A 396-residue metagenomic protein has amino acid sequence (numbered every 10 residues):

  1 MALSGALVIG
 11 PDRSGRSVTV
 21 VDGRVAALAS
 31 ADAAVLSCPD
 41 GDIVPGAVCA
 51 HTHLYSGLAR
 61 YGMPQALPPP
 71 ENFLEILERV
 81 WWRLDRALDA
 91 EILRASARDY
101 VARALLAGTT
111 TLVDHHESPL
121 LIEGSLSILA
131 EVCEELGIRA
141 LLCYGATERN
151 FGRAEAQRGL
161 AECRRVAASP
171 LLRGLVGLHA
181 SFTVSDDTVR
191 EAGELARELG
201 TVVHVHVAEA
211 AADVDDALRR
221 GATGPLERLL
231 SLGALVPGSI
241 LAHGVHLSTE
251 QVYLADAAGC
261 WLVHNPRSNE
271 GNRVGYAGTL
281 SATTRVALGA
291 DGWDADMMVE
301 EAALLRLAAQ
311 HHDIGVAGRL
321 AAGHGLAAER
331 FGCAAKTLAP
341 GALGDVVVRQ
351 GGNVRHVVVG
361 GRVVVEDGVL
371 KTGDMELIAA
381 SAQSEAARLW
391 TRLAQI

Functional and structural regions predicted by a protein language model:
M1-G5, D22, S30-I76, E91 (+2 more regions): Replace "His-x-His-based motif
M1-R16, V21-D22, A26, L320-I396: Active-site microenvironment of metallo-dependent hydrolases
A6, G23, D40, H51 (+9 more regions): Divalent metal-coordination and catalytic microenvironments
L58-L93, N150-F151, A211-V236, D256 (+2 more regions): Active-site gating loops and adjacent loop-to-helix segments of metal-dependent hydrolytic enzymes
G62-I138, A161-A168, Q383-E385: Alpha-helical scaffold segments that flank or form the walls of functional sites
L121-G244: Metal-coordinating catalytic core of metallo-dependent amide/deamination hydrolases
G137-R139, L195-V202, A234-P237, L254-V263 (+2 more regions): Glycine-enriched alpha-helix->loop->beta-strand junction motifs that scaffold or abut catalytic
S231-A234, G238, G278-G352, V358 (+1 more regions): His/Asp/Glu-enriched, well-ordered alpha-helical/loop segment that forms or immediately abuts the divalent-metal
